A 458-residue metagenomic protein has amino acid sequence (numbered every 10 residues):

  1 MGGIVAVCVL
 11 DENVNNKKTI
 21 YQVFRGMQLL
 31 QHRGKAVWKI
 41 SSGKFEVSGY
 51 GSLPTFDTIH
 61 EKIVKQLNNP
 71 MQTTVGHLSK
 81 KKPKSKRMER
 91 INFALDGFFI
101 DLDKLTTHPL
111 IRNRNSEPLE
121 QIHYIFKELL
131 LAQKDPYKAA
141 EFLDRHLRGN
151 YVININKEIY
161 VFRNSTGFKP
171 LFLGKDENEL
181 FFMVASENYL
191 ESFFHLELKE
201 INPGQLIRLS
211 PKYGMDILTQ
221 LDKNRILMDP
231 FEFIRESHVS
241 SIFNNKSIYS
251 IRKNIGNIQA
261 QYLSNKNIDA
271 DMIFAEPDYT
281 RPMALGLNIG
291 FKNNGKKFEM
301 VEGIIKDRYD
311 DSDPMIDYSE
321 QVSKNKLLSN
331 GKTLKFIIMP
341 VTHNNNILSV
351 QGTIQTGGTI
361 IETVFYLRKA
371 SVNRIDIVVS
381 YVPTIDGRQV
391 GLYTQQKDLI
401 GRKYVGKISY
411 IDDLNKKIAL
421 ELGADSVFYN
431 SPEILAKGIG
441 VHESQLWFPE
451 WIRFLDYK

Functional and structural regions predicted by a protein language model:
M1-N202, R208-D271, E276, H343: Conserved short alpha-helical segments that host acidic/polar catalytic motifs at enzyme active sites
V14, F168-K169, E191-S192, M215-D216 (+5 more regions): Flexible loop/turn segments at secondary-structure boundaries
H123-F126, G295-D313, D317, E421-I439: A conserved beta-strand->alpha-helix junction
N154, F162, A185, S210 (+6 more regions): Generic beta-strand/beta-sheet core signal
E158, R163, F182, H195 (+1 more regions): PRPP-dependent phosphoribosyltransferase catalytic core
Y262, M272, N330-P340, N345-T359 (+2 more regions): Phosphate/diphosphate-binding loops
I268-I289, K296: Hydrophobic alpha-helical segments characteristic of transmembrane helices in integral membrane transporters
F291-I347, I385-Q396: Short, glycine/charge-rich flexible loops or terminal/linker lids adjacent to PRPP-binding catalytic cores
